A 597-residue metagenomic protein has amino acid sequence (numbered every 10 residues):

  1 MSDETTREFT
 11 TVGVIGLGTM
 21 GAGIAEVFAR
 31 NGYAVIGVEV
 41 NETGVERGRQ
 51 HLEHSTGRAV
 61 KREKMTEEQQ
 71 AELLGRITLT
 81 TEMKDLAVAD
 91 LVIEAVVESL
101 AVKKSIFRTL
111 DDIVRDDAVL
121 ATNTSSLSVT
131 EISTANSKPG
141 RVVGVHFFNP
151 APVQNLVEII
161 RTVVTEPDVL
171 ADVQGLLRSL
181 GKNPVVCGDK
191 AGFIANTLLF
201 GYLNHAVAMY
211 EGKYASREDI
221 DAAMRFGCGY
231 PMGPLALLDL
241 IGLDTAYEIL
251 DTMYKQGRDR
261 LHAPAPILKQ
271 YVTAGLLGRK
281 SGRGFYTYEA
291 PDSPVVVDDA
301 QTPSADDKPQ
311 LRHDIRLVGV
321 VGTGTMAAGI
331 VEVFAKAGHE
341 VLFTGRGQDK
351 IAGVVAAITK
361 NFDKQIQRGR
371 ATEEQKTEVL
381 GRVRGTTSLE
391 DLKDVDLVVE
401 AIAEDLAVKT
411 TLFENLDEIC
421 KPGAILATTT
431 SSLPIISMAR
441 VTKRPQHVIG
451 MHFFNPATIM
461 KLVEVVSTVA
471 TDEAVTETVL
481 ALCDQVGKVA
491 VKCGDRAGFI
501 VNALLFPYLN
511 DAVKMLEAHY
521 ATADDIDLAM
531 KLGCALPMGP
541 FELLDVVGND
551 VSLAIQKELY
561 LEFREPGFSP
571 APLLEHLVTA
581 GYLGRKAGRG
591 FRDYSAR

Functional and structural regions predicted by a protein language model:
M1-R597: N-terminal glycine-rich phosphate-binding loop for ADP-containing cofactors
